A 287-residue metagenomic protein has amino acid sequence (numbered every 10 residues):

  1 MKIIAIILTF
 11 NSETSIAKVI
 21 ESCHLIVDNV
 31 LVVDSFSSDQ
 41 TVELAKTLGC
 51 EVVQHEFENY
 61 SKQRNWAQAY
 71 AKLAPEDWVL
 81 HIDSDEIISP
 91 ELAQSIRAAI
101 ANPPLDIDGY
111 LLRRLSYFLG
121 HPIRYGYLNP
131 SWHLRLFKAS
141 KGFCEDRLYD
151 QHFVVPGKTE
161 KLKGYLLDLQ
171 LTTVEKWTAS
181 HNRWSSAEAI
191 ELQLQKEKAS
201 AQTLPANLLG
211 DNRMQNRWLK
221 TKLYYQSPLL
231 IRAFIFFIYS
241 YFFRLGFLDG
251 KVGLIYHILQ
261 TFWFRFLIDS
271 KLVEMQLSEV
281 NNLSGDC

Functional and structural regions predicted by a protein language model:
K2-I4: Cell-envelope/extracellular polymer assembly enzymes that use nucleotide-activated donors
I6-N29: Short, well-formed alpha-helical segments that are part of the catalytic scaffolds of diverse glycosyltransferases
A17, D39-L48, E91: Acidic helix N-cap motif at the loop->helix transition within catalytic regions of sugar-transfer enzymes
S22, D34-E43, F57, D83: A conserved acidic beta->alpha catalytic loop
I26, T47-G49, V155: Short, structured coil segments at secondary-structure junctions
V42-Y70, D77, N102: Conserved donor nucleotide-binding strand/loop of the catalytic core
K62-Q68, I82, S89-M275, D286-C287: Catalytic-site signature of metal-activated, phosphate-bearing donor transferases, centered on the GT-A/GT-A-like
